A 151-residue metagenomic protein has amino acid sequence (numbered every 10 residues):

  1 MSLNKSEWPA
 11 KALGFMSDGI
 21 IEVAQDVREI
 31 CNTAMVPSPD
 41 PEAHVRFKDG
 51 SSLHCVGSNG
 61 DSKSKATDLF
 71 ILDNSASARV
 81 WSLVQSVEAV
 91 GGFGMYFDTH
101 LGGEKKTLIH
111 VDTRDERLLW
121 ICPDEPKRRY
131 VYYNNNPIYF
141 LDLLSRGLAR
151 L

Functional and structural regions predicted by a protein language model:
M1-F15: N-terminal, Lys/Arg- and Ser/Thr-rich interaction peptides
S6, A34-S38, W120-P123, N134: Compositionally biased, intrinsically disordered/low-complexity regions enriched for serine, proline and threonine
F15-M16, V45-G50, I71-D73, Q85-E88: A short linear-motif detector with a strong N-terminal bias
M16-V23, A76-V80: Stable alpha-helical elements in mature extracytoplasmic
G19-L53: Extended, low-complexity, intrinsically disordered C-terminal regulatory tails of eukaryotic serine/threonine kinases
S52-G60: Short aromatic-glycine motifs in intrinsically disordered, low-complexity regions
N59-T67, I71-L151: Catalytic cores and adjacent binding grooves of peptidoglycan-active enzymes
